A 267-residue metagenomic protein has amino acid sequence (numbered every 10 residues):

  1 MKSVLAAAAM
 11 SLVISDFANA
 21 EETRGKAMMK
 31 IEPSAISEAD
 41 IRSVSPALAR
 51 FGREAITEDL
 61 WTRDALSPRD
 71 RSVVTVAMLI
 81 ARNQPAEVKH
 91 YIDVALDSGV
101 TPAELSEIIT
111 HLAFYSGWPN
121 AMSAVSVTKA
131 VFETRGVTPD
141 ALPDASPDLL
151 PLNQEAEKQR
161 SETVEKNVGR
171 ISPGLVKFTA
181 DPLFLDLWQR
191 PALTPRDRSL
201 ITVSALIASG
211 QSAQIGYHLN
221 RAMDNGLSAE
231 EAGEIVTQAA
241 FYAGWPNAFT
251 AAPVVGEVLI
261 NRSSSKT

Functional and structural regions predicted by a protein language model:
M1-L5: Bacterial N-terminal signal peptides that target proteins for export
A7-S15: Bacterial N-terminal signal peptides
A20-R69, R82, K89, D93 (+5 more regions): Acidic, glycine/proline-rich low-complexity segments that act as flexible tails and inter-domain linkers
R71-L79, I108-I109, R198-L206, I235-A239: Short, structured motif recognition centered on aromatic/hydrophobic residues
I80, S98, H111-W118, I207 (+1 more regions): A short structural micro-motif
V100-E104: Winged helix-turn-helix DNA-binding recognition segment
I207, A213-Q214: Intrinsically disordered, low-complexity segments enriched in Gly and acidic/Ser/Thr residues that form flexible
L219, N225, E230-A239, A243: Extended hydrophobic/aromatic segments used for targeting, binding, or gating
